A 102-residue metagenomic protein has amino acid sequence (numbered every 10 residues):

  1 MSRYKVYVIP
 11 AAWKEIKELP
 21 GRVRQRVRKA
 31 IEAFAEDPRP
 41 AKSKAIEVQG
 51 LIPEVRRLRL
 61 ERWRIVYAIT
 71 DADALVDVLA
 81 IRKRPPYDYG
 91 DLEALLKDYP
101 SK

Functional and structural regions predicted by a protein language model:
M1-A30: Arg/Lys-rich, positively charged N-terminal/basic patches that mediate binding to nucleic acids
R3, W63, A68-K102: Enriched for short, Lys/Arg-rich terminal
K5-V6, R56-L58, P85: Residues that recognize and position ribonucleotide moieties
A11, P53, K83: Residues that form or immediately flank small-molecule/cofactor binding pockets and catalytic motifs
K14, A33, K83-P86: Active-site micro-motifs of SAM-dependent methyltransferase domains
I16-E18, R56-R59, A68-T70: Short histidine-centered beta-strand/loop micro-motifs that create catalytic or ligand/metal-coordination sites
Q25-R28, K42, Y89-G90: Non-catalytic, surface-exposed connector residues within folded enzymatic/regulatory domains
E32-L58: A short, surface-exposed loop/turn module that caps and links secondary-structure elements
